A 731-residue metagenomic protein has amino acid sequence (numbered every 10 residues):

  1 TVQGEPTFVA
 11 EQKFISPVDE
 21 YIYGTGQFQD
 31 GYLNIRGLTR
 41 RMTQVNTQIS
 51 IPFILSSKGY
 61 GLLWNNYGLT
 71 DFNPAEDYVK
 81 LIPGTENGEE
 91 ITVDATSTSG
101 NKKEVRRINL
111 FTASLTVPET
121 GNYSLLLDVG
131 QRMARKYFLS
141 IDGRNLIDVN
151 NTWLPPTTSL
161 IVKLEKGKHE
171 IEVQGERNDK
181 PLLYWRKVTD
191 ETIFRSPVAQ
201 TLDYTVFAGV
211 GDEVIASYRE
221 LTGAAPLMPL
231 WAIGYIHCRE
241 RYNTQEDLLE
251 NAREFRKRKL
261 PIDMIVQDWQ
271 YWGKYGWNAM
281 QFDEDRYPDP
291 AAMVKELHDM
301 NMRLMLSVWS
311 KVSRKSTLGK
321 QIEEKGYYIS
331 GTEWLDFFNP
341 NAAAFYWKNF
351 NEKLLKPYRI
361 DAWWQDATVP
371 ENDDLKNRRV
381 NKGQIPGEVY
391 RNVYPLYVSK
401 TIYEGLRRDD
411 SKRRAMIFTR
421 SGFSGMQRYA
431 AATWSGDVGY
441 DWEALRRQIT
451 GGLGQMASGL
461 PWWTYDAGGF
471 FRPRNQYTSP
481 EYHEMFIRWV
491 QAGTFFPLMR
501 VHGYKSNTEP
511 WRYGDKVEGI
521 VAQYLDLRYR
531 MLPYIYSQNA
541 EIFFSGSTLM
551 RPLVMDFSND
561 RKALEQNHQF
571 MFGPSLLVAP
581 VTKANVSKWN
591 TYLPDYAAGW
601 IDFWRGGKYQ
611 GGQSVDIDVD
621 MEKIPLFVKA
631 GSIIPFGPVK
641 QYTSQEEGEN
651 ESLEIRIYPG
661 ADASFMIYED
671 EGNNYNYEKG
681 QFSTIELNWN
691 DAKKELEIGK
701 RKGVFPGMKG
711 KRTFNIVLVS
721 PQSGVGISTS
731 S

Functional and structural regions predicted by a protein language model:
T1-T116, T120-L227, R239, Q245 (+4 more regions): Catalytic and substrate-binding clefts that recognize carbohydrates or anionic sugar/phosphate headgroups
V18, S57, W64-N66, V117 (+13 more regions): Glycine-rich, histidine-containing beta strand-loop boundary motifs that form or position
R41, E404-A415, G422-W434, Q455-Y465 (+2 more regions): Catalytic core of carbohydrate-active enzymes
N46-T47, P118, R132, W153-P155 (+30 more regions): Active-site-proximal structural scaffolding
P52, G59-L62, S114, N122-S124 (+24 more regions): Beta-sheet entry/capping signal
F138-T158, K325-Y328, D602-M621, G724-S731: Solvent-exposed beta-strand/loop surfaces of large extracellular or lumenal domains
D148, T158-L160, K180-P181, P261-V521 (+2 more regions): Aromatic- and carboxylate-enriched substrate-binding clefts and catalytic-loop regions of carbohydrate-active enzymes
L221-C238, E324-W334: N-terminal small/glycine-rich loop or linker at the start of catalytic domains across soluble metabolic enzymes
